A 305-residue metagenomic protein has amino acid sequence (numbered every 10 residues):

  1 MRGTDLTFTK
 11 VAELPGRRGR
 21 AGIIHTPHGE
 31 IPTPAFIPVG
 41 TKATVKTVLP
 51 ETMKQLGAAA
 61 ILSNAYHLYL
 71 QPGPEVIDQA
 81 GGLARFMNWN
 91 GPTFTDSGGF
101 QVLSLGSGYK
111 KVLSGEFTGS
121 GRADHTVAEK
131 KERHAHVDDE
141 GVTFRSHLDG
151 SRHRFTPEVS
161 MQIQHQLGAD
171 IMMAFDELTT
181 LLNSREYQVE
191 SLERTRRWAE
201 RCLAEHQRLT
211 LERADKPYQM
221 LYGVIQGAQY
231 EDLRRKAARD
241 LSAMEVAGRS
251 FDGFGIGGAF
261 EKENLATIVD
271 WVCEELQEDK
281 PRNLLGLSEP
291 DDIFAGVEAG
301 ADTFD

Functional and structural regions predicted by a protein language model:
M1, E193-R196, E205, L209-L211 (+1 more regions): Glycine-rich phosphate/ribose-binding loops and adjacent secondary-structure elements that form binding surfaces
M1-A214: Non-catalytic, usually N-terminal nucleic-acid engagement modules in DNA/RNA processing proteins
